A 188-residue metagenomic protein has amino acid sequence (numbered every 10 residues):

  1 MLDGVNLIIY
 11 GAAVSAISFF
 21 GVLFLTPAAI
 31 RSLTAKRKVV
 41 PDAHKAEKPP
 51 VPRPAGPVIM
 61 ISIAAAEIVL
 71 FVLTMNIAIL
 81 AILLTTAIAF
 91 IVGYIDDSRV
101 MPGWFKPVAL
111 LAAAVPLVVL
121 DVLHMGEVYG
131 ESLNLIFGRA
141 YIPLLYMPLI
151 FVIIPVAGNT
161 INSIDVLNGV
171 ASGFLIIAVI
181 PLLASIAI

Functional and structural regions predicted by a protein language model:
L2-I188: "…together with the soluble PPM/PP2C metallo-phosphatase catalytic core" -> "…together with the soluble PPM/PP2C
